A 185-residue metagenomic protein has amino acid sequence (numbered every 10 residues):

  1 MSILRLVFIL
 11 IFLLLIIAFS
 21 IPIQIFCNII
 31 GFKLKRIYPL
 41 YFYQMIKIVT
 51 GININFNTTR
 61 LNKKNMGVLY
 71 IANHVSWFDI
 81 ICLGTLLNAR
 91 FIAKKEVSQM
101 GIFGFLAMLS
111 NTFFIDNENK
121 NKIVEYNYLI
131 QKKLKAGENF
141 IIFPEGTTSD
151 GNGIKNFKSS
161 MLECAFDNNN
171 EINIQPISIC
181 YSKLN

Functional and structural regions predicted by a protein language model:
I3-I29: A hydrophobic membrane-anchoring feature enriched in long, contiguous, low-charge segments that mark signal-anchor
S20-R36, L40, I48-T50, K64-K120: Catalytic core of membrane glycerolipid acyltransferases/transacylases, capturing the structured, soluble-facing
V49-N57, V124: Short gly/ser/thr-rich secondary-structure transition/capping motifs
I54-N57, I80, I92, S159-E163: Soluble, non-transmembrane catalytic domains of enzymes that act on hydrophobic metabolites at membranes
M66-A72, E138-P144, I172: Generic beta-sheet signal
F103-G104, G151-N185: A cross-family acyltransferase "interaction/gating" segment
I123, I130-L134, E138-F140, G146-F157: Soluble extracytoplasmic domains of inner/organellar membrane proteins
